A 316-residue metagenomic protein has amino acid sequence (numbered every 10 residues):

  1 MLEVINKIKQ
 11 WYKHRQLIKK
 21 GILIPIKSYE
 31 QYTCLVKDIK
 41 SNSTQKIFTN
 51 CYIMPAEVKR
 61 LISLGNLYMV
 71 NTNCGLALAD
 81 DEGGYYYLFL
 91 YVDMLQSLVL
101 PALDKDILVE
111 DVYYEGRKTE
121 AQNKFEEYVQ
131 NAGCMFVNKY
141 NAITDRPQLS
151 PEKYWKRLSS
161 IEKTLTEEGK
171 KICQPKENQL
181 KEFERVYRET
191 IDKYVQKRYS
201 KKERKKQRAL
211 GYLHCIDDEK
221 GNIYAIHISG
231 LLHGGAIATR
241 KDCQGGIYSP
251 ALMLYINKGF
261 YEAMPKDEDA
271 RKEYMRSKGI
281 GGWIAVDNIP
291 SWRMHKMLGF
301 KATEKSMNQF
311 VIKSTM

Functional and structural regions predicted by a protein language model:
M1-L17, E82-G83, L90-E168, E304-M316: Acyl-donor-binding surface of acyltransferase catalytic domains
L2-C51, Y154-R198: Short amphipathic alpha-helix that is part of the acyltransferase structural core
L17-G21, I26, S43-I107, D218-D242: Conserved donor-binding loop and adjoining core beta-sheet/short helix segment in diverse acyl/aminoacyl transferases
D93-D106, G245-E268, R293-M297: Conserved acetyl-CoA-binding loop-helix of GNAT-fold acetyltransferases
V112-K124, A270-W292, F310-K313: Conserved beta-strand-loop-alpha-helix junction that forms the acyl-donor binding cleft
F125-V129, S291-H295, F300: Conserved active-site tyrosine of GNAT-family acetyltransferases
E184-S229: A mid-sequence, solvent-exposed acidic-amphipathic segment
R240-D242, G246, D287: Active-site acidic-Proline motif in GNAT/NAT acetyltransferases
